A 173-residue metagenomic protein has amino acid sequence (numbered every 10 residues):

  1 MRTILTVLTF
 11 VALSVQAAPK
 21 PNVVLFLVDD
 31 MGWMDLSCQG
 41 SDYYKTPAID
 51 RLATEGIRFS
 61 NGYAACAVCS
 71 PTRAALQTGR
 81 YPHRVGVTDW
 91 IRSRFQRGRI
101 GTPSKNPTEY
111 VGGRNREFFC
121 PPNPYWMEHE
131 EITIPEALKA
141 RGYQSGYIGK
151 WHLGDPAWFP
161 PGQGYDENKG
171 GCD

Functional and structural regions predicted by a protein language model:
M1-V7: Sec-dependent signal peptide recognition, specifically the positively charged N-region followed immediately by
R2, V15-D173: Formylglycine-dependent sulfatase
